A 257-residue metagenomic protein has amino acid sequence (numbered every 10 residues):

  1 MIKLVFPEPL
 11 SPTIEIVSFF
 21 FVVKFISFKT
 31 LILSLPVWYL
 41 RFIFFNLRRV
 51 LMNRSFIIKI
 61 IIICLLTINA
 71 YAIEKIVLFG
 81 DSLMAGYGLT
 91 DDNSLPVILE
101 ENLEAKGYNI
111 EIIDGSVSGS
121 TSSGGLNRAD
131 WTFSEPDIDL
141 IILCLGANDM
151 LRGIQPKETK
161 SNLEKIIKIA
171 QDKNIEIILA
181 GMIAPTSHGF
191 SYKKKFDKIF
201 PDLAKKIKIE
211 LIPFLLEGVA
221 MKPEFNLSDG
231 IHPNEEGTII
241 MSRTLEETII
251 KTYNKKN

Functional and structural regions predicted by a protein language model:
L4-P7: Right-handed beta-helix
P9-I14, V22-T30, V37-F44: Intrinsic low-complexity, disordered N-terminal segments enriched in polar/charged/small residues
I43-L51: Short, Lys/Arg-enriched N-terminal segments with co-localized hydrophobic residues within the first ~10-30 amino acids
R54-I63: Sec-dependent signal peptide recognition, specifically the positively charged N-region followed immediately by
T67-N69: N-terminal signal peptide c-region/cleavage motif recognized by signal peptidases
Y71-S120, R128-D137: Serine-esterase "nucleophile elbow" of acetyl-processing enzymes
L126-N257: Alpha-helical cap/lid subdomain in secreted, periplasmic, or secretory-pathway luminal O-acyl-processing enzymes
